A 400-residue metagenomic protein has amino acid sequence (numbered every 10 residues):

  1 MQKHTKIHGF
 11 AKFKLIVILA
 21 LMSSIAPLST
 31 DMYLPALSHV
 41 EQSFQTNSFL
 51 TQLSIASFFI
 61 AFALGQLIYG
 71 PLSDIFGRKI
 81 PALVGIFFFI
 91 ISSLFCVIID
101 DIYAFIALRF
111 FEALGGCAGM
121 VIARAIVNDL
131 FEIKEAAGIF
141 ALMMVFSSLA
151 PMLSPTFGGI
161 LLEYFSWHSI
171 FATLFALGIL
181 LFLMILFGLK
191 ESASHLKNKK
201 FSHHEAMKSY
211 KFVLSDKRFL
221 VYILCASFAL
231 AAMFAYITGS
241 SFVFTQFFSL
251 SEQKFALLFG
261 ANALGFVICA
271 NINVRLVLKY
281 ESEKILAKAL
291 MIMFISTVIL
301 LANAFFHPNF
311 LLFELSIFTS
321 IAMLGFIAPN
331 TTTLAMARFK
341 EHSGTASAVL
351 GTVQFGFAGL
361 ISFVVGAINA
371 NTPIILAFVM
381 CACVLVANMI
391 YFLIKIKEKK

Functional and structural regions predicted by a protein language model:
Q2-G9, S192-I223: Juxtamembrane intracellular "pre-TM" segments in multi-pass secondary transporters
Q45, G77, I98-A104, G115 (+2 more regions): Helix-breaking motifs and short loop linkers at transmembrane-helix boundaries and internal kinks in secondary membrane
L64-Y103: Conserved MFS/SLC helix-loop-helix module at the cytosolic interface between two early adjacent transmembrane helices
F88-F95, Y103-F111, L311-T319: Paired small-residue
A104, L142-F187: Helix-loop-helix hairpin linking two adjacent transmembrane segments in secondary transporters
L108-L149: Cytoplasmic helix-loop-helix junction between adjacent transmembrane helices in 12-TM secondary transporters
K284-N330: C-terminal transmembrane helical hairpin of 12-TM major facilitator-type secondary transporters
L334-A370, V379-M380: A late C-terminal transmembrane helix in Major Facilitator Superfamily
